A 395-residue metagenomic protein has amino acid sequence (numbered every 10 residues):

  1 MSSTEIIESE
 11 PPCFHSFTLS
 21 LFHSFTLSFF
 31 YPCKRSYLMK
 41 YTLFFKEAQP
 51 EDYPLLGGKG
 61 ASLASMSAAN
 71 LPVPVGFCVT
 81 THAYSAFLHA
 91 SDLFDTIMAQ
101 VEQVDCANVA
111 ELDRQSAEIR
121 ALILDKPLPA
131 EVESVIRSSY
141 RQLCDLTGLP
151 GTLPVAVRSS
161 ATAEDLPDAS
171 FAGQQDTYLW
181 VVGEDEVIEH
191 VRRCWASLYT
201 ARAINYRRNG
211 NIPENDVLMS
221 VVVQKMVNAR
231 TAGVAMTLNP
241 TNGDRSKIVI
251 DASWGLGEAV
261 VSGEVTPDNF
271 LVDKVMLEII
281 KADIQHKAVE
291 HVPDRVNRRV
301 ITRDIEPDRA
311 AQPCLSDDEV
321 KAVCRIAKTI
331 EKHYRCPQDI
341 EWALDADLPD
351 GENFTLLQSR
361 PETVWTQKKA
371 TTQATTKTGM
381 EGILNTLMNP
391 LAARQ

Functional and structural regions predicted by a protein language model:
S2-E8: Extreme N-terminal basic, low-complexity initiation segments that serve as generic localization/processing leaders
C13, L27-L38: Short, Lys/Arg-enriched N-terminal segments with co-localized hydrophobic residues within the first ~10-30 amino acids
S16-S20, S24-S28: Intrinsic disorder/low-complexity segments
L38-S220, A311-D318, R325-I326, E331-R335 (+5 more regions): N-terminal beta-alpha lobe that positions the nucleotide/phosphoryl donor in ATP/NTP-coupled carboxylate activation
Q174-M276: NTP-handling and nucleic-acid-processing catalytic cores
K247, D251-D339, L344-D345, G379-Q395: Conserved catalytic alpha/beta cores of large enzymes that bind or transform nucleotide phosphates and polynucleotides
A252, L357-V364: Short beta->alpha transition motifs characteristic of CBS
G257-E264, T363-A374: A short, polar/charged loop-to-alpha-helix boundary motif
